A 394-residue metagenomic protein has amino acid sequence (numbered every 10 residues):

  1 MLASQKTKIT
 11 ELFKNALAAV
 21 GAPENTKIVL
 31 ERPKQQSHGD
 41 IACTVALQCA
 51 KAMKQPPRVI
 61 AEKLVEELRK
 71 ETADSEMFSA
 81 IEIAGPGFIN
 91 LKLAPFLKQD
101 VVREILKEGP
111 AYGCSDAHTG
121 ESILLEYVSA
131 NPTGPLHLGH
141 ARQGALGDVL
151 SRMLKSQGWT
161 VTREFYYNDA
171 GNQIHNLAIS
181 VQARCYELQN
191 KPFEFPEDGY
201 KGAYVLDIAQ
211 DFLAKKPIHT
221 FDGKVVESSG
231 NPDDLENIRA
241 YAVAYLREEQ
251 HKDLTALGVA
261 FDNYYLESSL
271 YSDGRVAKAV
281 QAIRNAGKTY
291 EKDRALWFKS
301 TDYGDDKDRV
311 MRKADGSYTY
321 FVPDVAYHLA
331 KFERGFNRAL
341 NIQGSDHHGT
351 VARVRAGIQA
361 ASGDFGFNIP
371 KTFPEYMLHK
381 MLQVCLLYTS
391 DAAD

Functional and structural regions predicted by a protein language model:
M1-L30: Charged, compositionally biased N-terminal leader segments and the immediate start of the first structured element
A18, E24-Q48, Q55-S390: NTP-dependent nucleotidyl-transfer catalytic core
